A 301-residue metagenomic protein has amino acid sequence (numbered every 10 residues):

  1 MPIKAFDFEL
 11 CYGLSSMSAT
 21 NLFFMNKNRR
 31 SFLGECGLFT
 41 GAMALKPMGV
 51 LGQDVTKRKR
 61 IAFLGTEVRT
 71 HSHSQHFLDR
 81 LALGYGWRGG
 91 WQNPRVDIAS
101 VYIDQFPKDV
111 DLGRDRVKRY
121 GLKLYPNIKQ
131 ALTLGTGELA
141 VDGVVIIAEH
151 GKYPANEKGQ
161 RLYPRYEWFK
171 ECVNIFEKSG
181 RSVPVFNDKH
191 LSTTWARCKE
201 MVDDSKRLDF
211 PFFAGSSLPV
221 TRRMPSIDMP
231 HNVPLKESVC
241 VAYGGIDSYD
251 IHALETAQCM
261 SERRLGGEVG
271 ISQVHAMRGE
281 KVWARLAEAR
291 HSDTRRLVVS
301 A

Functional and structural regions predicted by a protein language model:
P2-N28: N-terminal secretory signal peptides
L22-T40: N-terminal secretory signal peptides and thylakoid transit peptides that target proteins across membranes
M48-R119, S238: N-terminal Rossmann-like dinucleotide-binding module
I61, P211-P225, P230-I246, V269-E280: NAD(P)-dependent dehydrogenases' Rossmann-like dinucleotide-binding region
F63, D142-I146, N187: Redox-cofactor binding/interface segments in oxidoreductases and associated redox assembly factors
Y120-V141, I147-P154, W168: A structured beta-alpha segment of the ubiquitous adenosine-cofactor-binding alpha/beta core
E149-P219: Beta-strand-loop-alpha-helix segment that lines the small-molecule cofactor/substrate pocket of alpha/beta enzymes
S238-A301: Rossmann-like dinucleotide-binding domain that binds NAD(P)(H)
